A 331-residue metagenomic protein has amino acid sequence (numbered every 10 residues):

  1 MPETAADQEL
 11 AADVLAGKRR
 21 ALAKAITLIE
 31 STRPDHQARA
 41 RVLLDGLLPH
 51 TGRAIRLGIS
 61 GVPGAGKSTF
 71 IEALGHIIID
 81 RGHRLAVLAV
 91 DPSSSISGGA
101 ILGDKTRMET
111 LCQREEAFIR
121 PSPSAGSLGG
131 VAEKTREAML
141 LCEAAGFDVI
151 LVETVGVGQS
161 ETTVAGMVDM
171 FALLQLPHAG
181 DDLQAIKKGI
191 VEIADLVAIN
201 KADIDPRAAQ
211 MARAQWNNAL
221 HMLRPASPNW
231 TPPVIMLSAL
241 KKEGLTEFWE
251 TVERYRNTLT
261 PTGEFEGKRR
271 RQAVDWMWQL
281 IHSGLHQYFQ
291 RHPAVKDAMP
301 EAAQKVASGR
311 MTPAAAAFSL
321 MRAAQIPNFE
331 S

Functional and structural regions predicted by a protein language model:
D7-A12, A65, S122, A198-K201 (+2 more regions): Short hinge/gating elements
D7-S60, A65, I71-S160, M167-D182: Nucleotide-state-sensitive switch-loop elements of NTP-binding domains
L22-K24, M236, T246-Q325: Long, well-ordered amphipathic alpha-helical subdomains in the mid-to-C-terminal portions of large enzyme subunits
E115-R120, E192-I199: Acidic/polar active-site rim loop that often engages polyanionic ligands
A185-K187: Conserved SF2 helicase motif VI
L196-A198, A202-L259: Canonical P-loop GTPase G-domain recognition
I326-S331: Short, basic, low-complexity termini and linkers enriched in Ser/Thr/Gly/Pro that act as targeting/leader peptides
